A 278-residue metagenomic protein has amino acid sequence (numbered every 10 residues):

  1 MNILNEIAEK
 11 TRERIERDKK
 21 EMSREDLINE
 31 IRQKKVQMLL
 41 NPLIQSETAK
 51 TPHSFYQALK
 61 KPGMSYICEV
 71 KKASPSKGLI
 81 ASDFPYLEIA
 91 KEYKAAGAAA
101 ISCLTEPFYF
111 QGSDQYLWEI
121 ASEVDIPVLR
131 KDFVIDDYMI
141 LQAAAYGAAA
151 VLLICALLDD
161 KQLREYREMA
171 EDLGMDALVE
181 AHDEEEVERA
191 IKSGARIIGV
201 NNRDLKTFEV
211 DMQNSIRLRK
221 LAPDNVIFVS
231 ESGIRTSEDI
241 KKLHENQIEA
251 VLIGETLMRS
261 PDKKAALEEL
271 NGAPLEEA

Functional and structural regions predicted by a protein language model:
N2-A81: An N-cap/entry alpha-helix motif that binds or orients negatively charged groups
I7, C68, Y93, A143 (+4 more regions): Conserved, mostly hydrophobic/aromatic
K10, K71-A73, E106, F133 (+5 more regions): Active-site beta-loop-alpha junctions enriched in small/polar residues
V70, K77-L178, E184-R189, S215-L218: N-terminal active-site wall of soluble small-molecule enzyme domains
I135-Y146, E184-S193, S230, I234-I253: Catalytic cores of alpha/beta
Q142-Q162, G199-F208, I248-A266: Glycine-rich phosphate-binding active-site loops on the catalytic face of alpha/beta enzymes
R217-L221, R259-A278: C-terminal helical cap(s) of enzyme catalytic domains, especially alpha/beta-barrels
